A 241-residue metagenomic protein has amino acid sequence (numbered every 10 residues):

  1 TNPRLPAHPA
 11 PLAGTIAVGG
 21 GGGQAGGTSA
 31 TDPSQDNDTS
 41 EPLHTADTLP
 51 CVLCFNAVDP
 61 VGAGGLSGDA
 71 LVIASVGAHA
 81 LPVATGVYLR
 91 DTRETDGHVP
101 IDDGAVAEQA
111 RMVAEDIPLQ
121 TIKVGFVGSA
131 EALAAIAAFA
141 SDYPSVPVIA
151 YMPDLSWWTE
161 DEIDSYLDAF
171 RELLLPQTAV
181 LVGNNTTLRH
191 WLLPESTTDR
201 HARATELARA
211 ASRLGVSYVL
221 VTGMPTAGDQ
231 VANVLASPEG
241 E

Functional and structural regions predicted by a protein language model:
N2-H8, N37-C54, G68-S156: Conserved N-terminal subdomain of the carbohydrate kinase-like
H8-P11, T15, S34-S40, T45-A46 (+1 more regions): Conserved phosphate-binding/catalytic region of the ribokinase-like
G20-A25: Intrinsically disordered, low-complexity regions enriched in glycine and serine
D59, V87-Y88, G128, D154-S156 (+2 more regions): Glycine-rich beta-alpha junction loops
P60-G65: Short N-terminal binding/cap micro-motifs at the start of the first secondary-structure element
W157-W158, D164: Alpha-helical multi-pass membrane helix bundles of inner-membrane/thylakoid proteins, especially permease cores
I163-G240: Conserved phosphate/ATP/ADP-binding segment of small-molecule kinases
